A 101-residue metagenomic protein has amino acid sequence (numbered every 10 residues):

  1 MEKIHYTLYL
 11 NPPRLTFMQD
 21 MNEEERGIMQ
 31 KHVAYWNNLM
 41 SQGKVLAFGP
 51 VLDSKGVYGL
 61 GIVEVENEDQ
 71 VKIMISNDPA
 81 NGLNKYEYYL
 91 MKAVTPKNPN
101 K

Functional and structural regions predicted by a protein language model:
M1-K101: Conserved, structured core segments of small domains
